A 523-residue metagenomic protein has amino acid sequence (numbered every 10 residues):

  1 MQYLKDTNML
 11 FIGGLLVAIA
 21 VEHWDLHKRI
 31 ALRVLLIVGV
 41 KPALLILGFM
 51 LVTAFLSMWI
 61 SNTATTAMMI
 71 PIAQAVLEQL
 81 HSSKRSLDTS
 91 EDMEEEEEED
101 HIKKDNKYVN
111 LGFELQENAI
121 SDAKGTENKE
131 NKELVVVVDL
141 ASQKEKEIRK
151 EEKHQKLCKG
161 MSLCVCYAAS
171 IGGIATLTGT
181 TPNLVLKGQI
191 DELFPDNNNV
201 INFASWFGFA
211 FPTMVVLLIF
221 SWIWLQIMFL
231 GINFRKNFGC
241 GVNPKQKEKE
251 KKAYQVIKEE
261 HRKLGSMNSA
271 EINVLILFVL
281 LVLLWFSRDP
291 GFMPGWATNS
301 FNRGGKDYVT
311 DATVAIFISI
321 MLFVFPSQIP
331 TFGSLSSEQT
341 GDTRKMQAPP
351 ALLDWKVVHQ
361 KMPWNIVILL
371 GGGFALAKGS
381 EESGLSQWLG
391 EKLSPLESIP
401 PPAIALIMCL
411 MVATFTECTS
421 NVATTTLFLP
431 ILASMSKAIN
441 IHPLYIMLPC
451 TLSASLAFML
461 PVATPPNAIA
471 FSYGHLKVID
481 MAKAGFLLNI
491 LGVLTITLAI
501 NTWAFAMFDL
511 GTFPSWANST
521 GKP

Functional and structural regions predicted by a protein language model:
M1-P523: Transmembrane helical cores of multi-pass ion-transport proteins
